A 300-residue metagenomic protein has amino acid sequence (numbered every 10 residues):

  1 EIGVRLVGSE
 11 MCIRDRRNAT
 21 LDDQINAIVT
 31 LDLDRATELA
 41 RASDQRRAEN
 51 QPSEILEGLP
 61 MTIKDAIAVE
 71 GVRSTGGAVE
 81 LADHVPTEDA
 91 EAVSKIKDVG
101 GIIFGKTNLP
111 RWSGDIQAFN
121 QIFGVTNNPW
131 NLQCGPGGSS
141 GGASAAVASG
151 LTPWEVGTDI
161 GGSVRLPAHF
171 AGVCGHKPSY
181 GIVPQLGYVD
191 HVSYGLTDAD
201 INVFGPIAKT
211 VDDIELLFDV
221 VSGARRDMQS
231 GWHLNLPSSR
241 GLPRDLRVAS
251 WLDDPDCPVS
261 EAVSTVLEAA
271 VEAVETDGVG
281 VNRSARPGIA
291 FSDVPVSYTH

Functional and structural regions predicted by a protein language model:
E1-G8, I13, H300: Single conserved hydrophobic/aromatic residue that forms the stacking wall/gate of nucleotide- or nucleobase-binding
S9-E10, R14-G161, E272, D277-G278: Gly/Ser-rich catalytic/binding loops embedded in alpha/beta enzyme cores
N26, L246-R247, L252, S284-V296: Flexible, acidic loop-helix segments that line cofactor/substrate-binding pockets
A27, P52-S53, D227-H233, E275-G288: Flexible, glycine/charged-enriched surface loops at secondary-structure junctions
R111-S113, S163-V164, P258, F291: Generic structural signal for helix capping and beta-alpha/helix-loop junctions
R165-F170: Structural signature of FAD isoalloxazine-binding scaffolds in flavoprotein oxidoreductases
K177-A269: A short helix-breaking turn/cap at a secondary-structure junction
